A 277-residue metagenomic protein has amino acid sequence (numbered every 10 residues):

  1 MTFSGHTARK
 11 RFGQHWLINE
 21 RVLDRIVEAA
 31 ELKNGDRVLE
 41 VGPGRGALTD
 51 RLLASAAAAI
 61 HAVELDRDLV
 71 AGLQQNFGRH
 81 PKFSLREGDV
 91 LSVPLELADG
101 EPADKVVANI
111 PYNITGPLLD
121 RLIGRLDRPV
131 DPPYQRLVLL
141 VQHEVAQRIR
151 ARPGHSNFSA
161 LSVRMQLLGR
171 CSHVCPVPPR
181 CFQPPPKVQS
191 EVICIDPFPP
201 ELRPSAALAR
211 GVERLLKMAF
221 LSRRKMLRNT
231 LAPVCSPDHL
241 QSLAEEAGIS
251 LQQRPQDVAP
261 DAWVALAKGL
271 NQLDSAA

Functional and structural regions predicted by a protein language model:
M1-K217, S242-E245, Q256, A265-A277: Catalytic cores of RNA-modifying enzymes
L221: Active-site-proximal catalytic alpha-helix in oxidoreductases
A232-P233: Short helix-coil junctions and helix-kink-helix linkers
H239: Short, well-ordered alpha-helical segments that carry or flank key catalytic/ligand-binding motifs at enzyme/regulatory
